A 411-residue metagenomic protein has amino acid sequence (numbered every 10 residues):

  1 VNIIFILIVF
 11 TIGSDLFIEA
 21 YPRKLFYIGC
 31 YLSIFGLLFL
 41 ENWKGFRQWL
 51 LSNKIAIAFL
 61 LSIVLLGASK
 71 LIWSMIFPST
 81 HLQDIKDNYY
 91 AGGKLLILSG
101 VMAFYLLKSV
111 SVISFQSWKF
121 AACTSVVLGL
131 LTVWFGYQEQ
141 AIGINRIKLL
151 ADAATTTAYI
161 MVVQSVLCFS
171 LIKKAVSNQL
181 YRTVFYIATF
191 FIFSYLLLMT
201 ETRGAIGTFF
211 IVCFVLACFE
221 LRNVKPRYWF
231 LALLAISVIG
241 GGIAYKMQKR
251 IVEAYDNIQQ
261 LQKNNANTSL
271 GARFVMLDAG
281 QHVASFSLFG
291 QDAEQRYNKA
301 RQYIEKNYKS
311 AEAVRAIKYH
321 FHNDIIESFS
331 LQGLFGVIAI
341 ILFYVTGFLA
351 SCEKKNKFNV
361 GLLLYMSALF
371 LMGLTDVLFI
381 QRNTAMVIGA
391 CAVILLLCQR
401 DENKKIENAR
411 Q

Functional and structural regions predicted by a protein language model:
V1-G45, A58-F77: N-terminal signal-anchor transmembrane segment
V9-S14, Y186-E201, A368-L374: Membrane-interface alpha helices of multi-pass inner-membrane proteins
G29-F35, I55-A68, T80-L107, F120-C123 (+1 more regions): Aromatic-anchored transmembrane helix interface
L98-S109, I113-G143, A154-L221, G242: Alpha-helical transmembrane segments of multi-pass inner-membrane proteins
V166, F343, L362-L374, L378-Q411: Transmembrane alpha-helices of multi-pass inner-membrane enzymes
E220-K263, D278-S285: A membrane-periplasm/extracellular boundary helix in multi-pass inner-membrane enzymes that assemble envelope glycans
P226-Y228, L331-S367: Hydrophobic transmembrane alpha-helices and their immediate junctions
N267-G271, V275, F289-Q332: Long extracytoplasmic/lumenal interhelical loops at the membrane interface of multi-pass membrane proteins
